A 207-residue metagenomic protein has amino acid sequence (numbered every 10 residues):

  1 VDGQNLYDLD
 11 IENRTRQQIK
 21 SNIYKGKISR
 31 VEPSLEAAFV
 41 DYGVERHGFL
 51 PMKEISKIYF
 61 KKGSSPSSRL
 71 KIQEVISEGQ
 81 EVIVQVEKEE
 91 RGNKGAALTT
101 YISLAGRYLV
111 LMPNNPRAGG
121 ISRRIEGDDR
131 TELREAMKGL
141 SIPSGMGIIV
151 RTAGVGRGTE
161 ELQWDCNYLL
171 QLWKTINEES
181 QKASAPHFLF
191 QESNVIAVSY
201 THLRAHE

Functional and structural regions predicted by a protein language model:
V1-R204: Single-stranded RNA-binding surfaces
